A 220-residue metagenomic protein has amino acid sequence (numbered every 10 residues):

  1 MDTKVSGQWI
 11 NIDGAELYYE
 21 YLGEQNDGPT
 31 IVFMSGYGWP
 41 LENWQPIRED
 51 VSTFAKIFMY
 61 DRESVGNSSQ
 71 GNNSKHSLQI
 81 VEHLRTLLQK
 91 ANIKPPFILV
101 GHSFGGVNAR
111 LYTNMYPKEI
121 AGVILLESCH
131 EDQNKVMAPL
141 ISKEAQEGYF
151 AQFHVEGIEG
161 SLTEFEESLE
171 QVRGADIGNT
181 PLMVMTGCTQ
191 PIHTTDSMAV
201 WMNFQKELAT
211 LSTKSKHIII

Functional and structural regions predicted by a protein language model:
M1-I31, T53-A55, K94, E131-M137 (+3 more regions): Alpha/beta-hydrolase fold catalytic core
A15-N67: Conserved HGGG/HGGXW glycine-rich cap/lid loop of the alpha/beta-hydrolase fold
E20-L22, M59-V100: Active-site loop/oxyanion-hole signature of alpha/beta-hydrolase fold enzymes
D61, L126-E127, M185: Alpha/beta-hydrolase-fold catalytic nucleophile elbow
K94-D132: Conserved hydrolase catalytic core segment
I124-E159, S197-N203: Flexible "cap/lid" loop of the alpha/beta hydrolase fold
G178, V184-T186: Short beta-strand/loop motif that positions the catalytic acidic residue of the alpha/beta-hydrolase fold
I192-I220: Conserved loop-alpha-helix segment in the C-terminal half of the alpha/beta-hydrolase fold that carries the catalytic
